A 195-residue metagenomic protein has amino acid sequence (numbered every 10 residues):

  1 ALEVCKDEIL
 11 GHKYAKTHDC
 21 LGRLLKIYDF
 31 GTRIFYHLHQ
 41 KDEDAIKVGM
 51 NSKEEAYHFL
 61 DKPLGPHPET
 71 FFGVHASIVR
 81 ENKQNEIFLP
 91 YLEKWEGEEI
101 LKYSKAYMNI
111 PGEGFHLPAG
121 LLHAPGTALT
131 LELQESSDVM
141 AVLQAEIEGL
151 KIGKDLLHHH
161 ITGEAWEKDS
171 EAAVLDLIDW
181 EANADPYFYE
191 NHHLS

Functional and structural regions predicted by a protein language model:
A1-P111, A124-S195: Active-site region of the double-stranded beta-helix
G120: Pseudouridine synthase
